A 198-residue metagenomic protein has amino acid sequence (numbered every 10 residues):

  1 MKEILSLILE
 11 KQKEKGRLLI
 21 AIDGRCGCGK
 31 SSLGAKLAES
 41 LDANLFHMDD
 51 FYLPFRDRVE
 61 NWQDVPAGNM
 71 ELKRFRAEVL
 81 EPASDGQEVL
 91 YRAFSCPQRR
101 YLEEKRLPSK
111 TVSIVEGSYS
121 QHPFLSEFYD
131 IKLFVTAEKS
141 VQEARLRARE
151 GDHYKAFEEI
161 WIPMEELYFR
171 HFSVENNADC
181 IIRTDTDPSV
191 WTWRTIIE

Functional and structural regions predicted by a protein language model:
M1-K11, S109, E127, I131 (+2 more regions): NTP-dependent small-molecule kinase module
L19-A21: Short hydrophobic/aromatic beta-strand immediately N-terminal to the Walker A/P-loop
R25: P-loop (Walker A) phosphate-binding loop of NTP-binding proteins
K30: Conserved lysine of the Walker
L33: Hydrophobic positions on the alpha1 helix immediately C-terminal to the Walker A/P-loop
L41-R56: Short beta-strand-centered segment that lines the nucleotide-binding/catalytic pocket of NTP-utilizing
D57-L102, V112: Conserved nucleotide-sensing/catalytic segment adjacent to the nucleotide-binding pocket in NTP-handling enzymes
R100-R149: ATP-dependent NMP and nucleoside kinases share a basic, alpha-helical "lid"
